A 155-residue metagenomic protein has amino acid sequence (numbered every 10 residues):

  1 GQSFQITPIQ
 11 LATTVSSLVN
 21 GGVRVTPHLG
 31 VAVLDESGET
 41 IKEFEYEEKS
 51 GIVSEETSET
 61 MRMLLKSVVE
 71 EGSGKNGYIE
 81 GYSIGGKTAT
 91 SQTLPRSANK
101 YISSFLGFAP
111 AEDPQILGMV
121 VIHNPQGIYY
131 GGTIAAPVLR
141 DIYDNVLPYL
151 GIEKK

Functional and structural regions predicted by a protein language model:
G1-E48, E56, L65-K154: Active-site beta-strand/loop architecture of penicillin-binding DD-peptidases
